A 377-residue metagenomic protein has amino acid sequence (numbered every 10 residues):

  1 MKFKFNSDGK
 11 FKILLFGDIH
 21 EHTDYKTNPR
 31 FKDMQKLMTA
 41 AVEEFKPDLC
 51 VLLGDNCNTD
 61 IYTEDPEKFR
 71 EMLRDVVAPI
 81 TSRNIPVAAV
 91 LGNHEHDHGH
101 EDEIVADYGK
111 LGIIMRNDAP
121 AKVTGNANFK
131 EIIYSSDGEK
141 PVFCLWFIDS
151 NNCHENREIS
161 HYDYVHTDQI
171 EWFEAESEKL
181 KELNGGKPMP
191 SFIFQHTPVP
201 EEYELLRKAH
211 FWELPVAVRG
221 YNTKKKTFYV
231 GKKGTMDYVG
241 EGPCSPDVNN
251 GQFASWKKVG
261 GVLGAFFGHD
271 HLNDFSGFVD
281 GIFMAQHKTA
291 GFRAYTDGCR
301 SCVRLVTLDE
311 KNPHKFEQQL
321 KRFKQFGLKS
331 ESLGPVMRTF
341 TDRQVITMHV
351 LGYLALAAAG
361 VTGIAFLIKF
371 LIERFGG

Functional and structural regions predicted by a protein language model:
M1-F5, R70-G186, E213-A217, L305-T307: Extended active-site neighborhood of metal-dependent phosphoesterases/phosphodiesterases
M1-R70, R74-D75: N-terminal active-site segment of His-dependent metallophosphoesterases
K2, S7, K130-Y134, D237-Y238 (+3 more regions): Binuclear metal-dependent phosphoesterase catalytic core
K10-T23, V142-N152, F194, F283-T289: Active-site-proximal beta-strand elements of phosphoester/diester hydrolases
H22-Y25, N58-I61, A89-H100, C153-N156 (+4 more regions): Active-site environment of divalent metal-dependent phosphoester hydrolases
Y25-R30, G54-V77, E95-I113, L205 (+1 more regions): Metal-dependent catalytic neighborhoods of phosphoester/phosphodiester hydrolases
F45-L49, C144-W146, I159-D270: His/acidic metal-ligating clusters that form di-metal
V350-I372: Hydrophobic alpha-helical topogenic segments used for membrane insertion/localization
